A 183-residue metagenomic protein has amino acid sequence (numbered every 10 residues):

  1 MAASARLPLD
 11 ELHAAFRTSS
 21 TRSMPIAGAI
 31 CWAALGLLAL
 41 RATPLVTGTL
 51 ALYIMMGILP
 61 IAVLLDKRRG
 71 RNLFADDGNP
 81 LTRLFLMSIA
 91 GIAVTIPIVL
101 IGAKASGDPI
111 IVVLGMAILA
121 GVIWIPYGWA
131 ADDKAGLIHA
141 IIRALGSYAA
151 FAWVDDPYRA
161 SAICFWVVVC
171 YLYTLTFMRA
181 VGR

Functional and structural regions predicted by a protein language model:
M1-R17: Short, Lys/Arg-rich, polar N-terminal cytosolic tail immediately upstream of the first transmembrane signal-anchor
D10, V63-N79, V122-A131, T174-R183: C-terminal ends of transmembrane helices
A27-A93: Selected alpha-helical membrane-embedding segments in polytopic membrane proteins
G28-A42, I92-A103, W124-I125, R143-D156: Hydrophobic alpha-helical transmembrane segments and adjacent interfacial helices in integral membrane proteins
R41-L45, A105-P109, A131-D133, W153-R159: Transmembrane helix interruption/hinge and helix-loop junction motifs
G48-L59, G102-I118, C164-F165: Structural signature of hydrophobic alpha-helical transmembrane segments
I96-A144: Membrane-proximal helix-loop-helix units in multi-pass membrane proteins
G136-R183: Terminal transmembrane helical module of multi-pass membrane proteins
